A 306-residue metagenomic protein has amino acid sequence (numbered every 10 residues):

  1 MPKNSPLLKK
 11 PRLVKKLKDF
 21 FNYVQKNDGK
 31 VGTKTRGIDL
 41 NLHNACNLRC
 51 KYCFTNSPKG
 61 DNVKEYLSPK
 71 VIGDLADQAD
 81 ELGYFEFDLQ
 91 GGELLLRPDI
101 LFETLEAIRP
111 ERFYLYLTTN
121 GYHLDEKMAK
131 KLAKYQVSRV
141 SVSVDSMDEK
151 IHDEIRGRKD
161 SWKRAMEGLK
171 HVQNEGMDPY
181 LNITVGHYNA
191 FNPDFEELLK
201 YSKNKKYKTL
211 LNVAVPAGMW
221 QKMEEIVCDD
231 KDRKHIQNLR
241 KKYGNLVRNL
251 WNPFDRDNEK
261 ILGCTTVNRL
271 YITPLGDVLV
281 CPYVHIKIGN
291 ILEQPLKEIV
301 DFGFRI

Functional and structural regions predicted by a protein language model:
P2-L7, L13-K26, K34, D277-V278 (+1 more regions): Flexible mid-to-C-terminal extensions adjoining Fe-S/redox cofactors in radical SAM and related proteins
P2-R139: Conserved alpha-helical substructure of the radical SAM core
R49, C53, K127, K150-I151 (+2 more regions): Residues that scaffold the ATP/ADP-binding catalytic core of kinase and kinase-like folds
N62, Y114, Y135, S143-D145 (+2 more regions): Radical SAM enzyme [4Fe-4S]-AdoMet core and its adjacent flexible, acidic and glycine-rich loops/tails across
D74, E103, K131, I151-E154 (+2 more regions): Short, solvent-exposed alpha-helical surface patches in well-structured domains
L89-Q90, T119, P216, K287 (+1 more regions): Short glycine/serine/threonine-biased micro-segments
L96, C264, F304-I306: Intrinsically disordered, low-complexity polar segments enriched in Ser/Thr/Pro and acidic
